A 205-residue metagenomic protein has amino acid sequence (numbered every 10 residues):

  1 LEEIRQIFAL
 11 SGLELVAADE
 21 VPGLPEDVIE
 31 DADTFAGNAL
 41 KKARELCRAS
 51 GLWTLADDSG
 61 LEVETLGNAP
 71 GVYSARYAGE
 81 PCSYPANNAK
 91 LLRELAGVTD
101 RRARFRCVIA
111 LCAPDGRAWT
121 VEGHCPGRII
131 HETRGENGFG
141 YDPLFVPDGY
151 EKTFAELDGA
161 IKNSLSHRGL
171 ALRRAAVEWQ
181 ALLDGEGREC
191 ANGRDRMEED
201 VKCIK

Functional and structural regions predicted by a protein language model:
L1-G193: Anionic-ligand binding patches
E189-K205: Short, low-complexity, charge-dense intrinsically disordered segments
